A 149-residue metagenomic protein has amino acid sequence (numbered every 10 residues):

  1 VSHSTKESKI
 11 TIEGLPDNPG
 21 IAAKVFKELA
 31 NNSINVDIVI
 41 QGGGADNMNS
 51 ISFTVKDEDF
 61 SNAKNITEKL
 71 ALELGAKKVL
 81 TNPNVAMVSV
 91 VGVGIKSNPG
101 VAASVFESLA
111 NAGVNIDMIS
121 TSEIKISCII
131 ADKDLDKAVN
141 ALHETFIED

Functional and structural regions predicted by a protein language model:
V1-D149: A conserved regulatory-domain signal marking ACT and ACT-like small-molecule sensing domains and adjacent regulatory
